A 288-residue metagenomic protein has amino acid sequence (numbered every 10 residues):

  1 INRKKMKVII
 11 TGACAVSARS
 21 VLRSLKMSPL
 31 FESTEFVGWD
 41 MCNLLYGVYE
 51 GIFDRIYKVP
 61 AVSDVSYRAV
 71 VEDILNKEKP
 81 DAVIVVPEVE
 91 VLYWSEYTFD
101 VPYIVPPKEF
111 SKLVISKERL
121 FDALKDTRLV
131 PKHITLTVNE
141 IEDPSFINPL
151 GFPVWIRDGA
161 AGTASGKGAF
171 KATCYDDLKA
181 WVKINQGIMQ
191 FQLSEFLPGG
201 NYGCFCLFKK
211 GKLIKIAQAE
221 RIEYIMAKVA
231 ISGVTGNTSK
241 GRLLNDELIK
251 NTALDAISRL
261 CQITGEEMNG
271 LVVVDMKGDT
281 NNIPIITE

Functional and structural regions predicted by a protein language model:
N2-V105: ATP-binding N-terminal substructure of ATP-dependent carboxylate-amine bond-forming enzymes
C14, P87, S116-K117, C174: Helix N-cap/beta->alpha junction signal
Y67-K77, D143-P149, K183-I184: Short amphipathic alpha-helix with an adjacent loop that forms part of the alpha/beta core around
E96-A169: A conserved helix-loop-beta module that forms one wall/lid of the active-site cleft in ATP-utilizing catalytic domains
V130-H133, K167-P198, I257-T264: Conserved ATP-binding module of the ATP-grasp superfamily
K132-H133, P153-W181, N201-F205, I225-R242: Glycine-rich phosphate-binding loop of ATP-grasp-fold ATP-dependent ligases
E195-N201, F205-C261: ATP-dependent carboxylate/phosphate-activation module, predominantly the ATP-grasp catalytic core and closely related
L260-E288: Conserved metal-phosphate-binding beta-hairpin within the catalytic cores of diverse ATP-dependent phosphoryl-transfer
